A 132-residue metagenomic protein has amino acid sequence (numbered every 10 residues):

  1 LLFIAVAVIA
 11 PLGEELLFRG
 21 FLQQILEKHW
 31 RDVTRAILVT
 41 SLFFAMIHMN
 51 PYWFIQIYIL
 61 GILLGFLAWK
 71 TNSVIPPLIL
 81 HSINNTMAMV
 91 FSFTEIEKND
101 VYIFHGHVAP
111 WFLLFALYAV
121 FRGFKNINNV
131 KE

Functional and structural regions predicted by a protein language model:
L1-A10, Q24, K28, K98: Juxtamembrane helix-loop-helix connectors linking adjacent transmembrane helices in multi-pass membrane enzymes
F3-I4, T34-V39, F54-I55, L78-I79: Hydrophobic alpha-helical transmembrane segments
I9, V39-F43, I59, I79 (+1 more regions): Hydrophobic residues within alpha-helical transmembrane segments of multi-pass solute transporters/permease subunits
L12-L17, F21-L22, N50, I83-M87: Active-site His/Glu-centered metal-binding helix of metallohydrolases
G13-V39, F66-S73: Membrane-interface helix/loop boundary segments of multi-pass membrane proteins
M46-Y52, K98-I103: Membrane-interface helix caps and helix-loop-helix hairpins in membrane proteins
I57-G65: Alpha-helical transmembrane segments of multi-pass membrane proteins
S82-E132: C-terminal membrane module of polytopic membrane proteins
